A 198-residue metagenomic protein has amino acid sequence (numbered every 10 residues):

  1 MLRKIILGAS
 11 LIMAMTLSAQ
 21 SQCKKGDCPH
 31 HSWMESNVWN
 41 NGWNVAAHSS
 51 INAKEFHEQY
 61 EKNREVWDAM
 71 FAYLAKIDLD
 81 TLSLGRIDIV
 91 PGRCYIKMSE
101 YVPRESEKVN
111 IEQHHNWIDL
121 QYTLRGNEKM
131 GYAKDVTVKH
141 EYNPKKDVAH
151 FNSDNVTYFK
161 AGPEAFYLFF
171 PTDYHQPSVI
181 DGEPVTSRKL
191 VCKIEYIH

Functional and structural regions predicted by a protein language model:
M1-C28: Bacterial Sec-dependent N-terminal signal peptides
C28-M98, K108: A short, N-terminal "cap"/entry segment at the start of jelly-roll beta-barrel domains of the cupin/DSBH fold
Y95-Q113, L124, E128-V138: Conserved short histidine dyad/triad with adjacent acidic residue
N116-E128, P144-K146, K193: Short, conserved beta-strand element in jelly-roll/cupin
I118-Y122, Y158-F159, F166-Y167: His/acidic/aromatic-lined binding-pocket segments of jelly-roll/cupin-type domains and related regulatory beta-sandwich
N127-A161: A short beta-strand-loop-beta hairpin characteristic of the jelly-roll/cupin
K160-V179: Conserved metal-binding segment of the jelly-roll/cupin
F166-L168, P184-H198: A short hydrophobic beta-strand segment most commonly corresponding to one strand of the jelly-roll/cupin
